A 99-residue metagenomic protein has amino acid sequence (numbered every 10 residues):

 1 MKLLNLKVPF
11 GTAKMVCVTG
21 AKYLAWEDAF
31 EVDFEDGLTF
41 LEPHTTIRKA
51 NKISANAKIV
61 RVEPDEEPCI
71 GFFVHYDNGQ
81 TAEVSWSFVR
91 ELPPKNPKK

Functional and structural regions predicted by a protein language model:
M1-K99: Motif-centric detector for short Cys/His coordination patterns
